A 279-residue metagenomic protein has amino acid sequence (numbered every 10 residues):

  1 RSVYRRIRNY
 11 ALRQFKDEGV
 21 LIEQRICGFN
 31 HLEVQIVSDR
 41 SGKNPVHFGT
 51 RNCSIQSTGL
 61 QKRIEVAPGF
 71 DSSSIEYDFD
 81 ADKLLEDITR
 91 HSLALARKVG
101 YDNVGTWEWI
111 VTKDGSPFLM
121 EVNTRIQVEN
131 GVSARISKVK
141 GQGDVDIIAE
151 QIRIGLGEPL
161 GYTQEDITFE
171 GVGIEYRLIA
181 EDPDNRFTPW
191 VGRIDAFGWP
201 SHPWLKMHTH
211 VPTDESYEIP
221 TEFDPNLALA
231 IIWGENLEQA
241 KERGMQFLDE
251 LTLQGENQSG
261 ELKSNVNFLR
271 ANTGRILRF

Functional and structural regions predicted by a protein language model:
R1-F279: ATP-dependent carboxylate activation and anion-phosphoryl transfer catalytic cores that bind Mg-ATP to form
